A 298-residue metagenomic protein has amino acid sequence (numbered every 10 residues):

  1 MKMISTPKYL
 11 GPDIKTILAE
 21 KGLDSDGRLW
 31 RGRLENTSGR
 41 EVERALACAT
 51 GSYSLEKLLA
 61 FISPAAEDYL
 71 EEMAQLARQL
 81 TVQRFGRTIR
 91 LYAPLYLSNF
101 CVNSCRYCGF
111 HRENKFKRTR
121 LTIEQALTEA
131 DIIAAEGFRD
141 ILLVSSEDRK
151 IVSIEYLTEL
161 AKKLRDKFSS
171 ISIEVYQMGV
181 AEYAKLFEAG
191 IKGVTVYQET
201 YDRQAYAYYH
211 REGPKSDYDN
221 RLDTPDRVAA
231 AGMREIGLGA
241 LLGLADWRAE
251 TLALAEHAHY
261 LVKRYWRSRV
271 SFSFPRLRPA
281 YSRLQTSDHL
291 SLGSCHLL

Functional and structural regions predicted by a protein language model:
M1-L95, N103: Flexible, acidic/Gly-rich N-terminal and inter-domain linker regions that tether and position cofactor-handling modules
I62, A93-L95, R112-N114, L142-I154 (+1 more regions): Glycine-rich, proline-tolerant flexible connector loops at the mouths of alpha/beta enzymes
Q83-Q125: Canonical Radical SAM [4Fe-4S] cluster-binding loop centered on the CxxxCxxC motif and its immediate flanking residues
P94-Y96, S146-D148, E174-M178, E199-Y201 (+2 more regions): Active-site beta-loop-alpha junctions enriched in small/polar residues
C105, R139-I141, I154-L241: Radical SAM/AdoMet-radical enzyme domain recognition
K115-T128, D217-N220, A253: Glycine-rich anion/phosphate-binding loops
T128-D148: Short Fe-S-cluster ligation motifs
S145, F168, D219-R283, L292-L298: Conserved C-terminal portion of the radical SAM core fold that forms the substrate/S-adenosylmethionine-binding
